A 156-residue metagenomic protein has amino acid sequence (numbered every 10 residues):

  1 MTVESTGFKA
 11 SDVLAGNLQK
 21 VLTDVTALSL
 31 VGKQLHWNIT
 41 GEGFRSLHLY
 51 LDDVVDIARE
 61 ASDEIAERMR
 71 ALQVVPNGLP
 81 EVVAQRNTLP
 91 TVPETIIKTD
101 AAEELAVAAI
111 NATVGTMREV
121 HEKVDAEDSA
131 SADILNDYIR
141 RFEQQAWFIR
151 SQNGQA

Functional and structural regions predicted by a protein language model:
T2, T6-K9, R45-S46, D52-D53 (+2 more regions): Charge-rich, acidic-biased intrinsically disordered regions
T2-V21, T99-A102, A106: Disorder-to-helix initiation segments
T6-V13, L28-V54, T116-A130: Helix-loop segments that flank and shape redox-cofactor active sites
L18, L22, H48-V55, R59 (+4 more regions): Amphipathic, non-transmembrane alpha-helical scaffold segments
L22, S29-G32, H36, V55 (+5 more regions): A structural signal for well-ordered alpha-helices, especially hydrophobic packing surfaces of coiled-coils
Q34, N38-G41, A71, G78 (+3 more regions): Heptad-repeat coiled-coil alpha-helices
G43-V82, Q152: Conserved alpha-helical segments that form or flank metal/cofactor-binding pockets of metalloenzymes
E67, E81-D137: Acidic/histidine-rich alpha-helical segments that form the ligand environment of transition-metal centers
